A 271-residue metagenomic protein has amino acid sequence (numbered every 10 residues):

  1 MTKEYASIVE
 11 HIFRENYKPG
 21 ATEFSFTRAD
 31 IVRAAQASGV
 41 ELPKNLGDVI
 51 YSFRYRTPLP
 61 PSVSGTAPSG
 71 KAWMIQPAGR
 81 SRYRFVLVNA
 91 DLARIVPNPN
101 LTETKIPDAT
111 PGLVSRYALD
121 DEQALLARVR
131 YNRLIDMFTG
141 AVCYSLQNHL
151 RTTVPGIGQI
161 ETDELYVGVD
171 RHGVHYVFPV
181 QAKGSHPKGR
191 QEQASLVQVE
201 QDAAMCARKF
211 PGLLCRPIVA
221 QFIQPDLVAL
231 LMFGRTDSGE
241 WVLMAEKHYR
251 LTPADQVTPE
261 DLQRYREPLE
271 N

Functional and structural regions predicted by a protein language model:
M1-A29, A34-V40: Positively charged, polyanion-binding regions of nucleic-acid-associated proteins
T2-A6, Y51-P99: Charged low-complexity interaction tracts in eukaryotic proteins
T22, Q36-G65: Short, positively charged loop/turn segments that connect secondary-structure elements
I106-T152: Acidic-basic catalytic patches of nuclease active cores, encompassing PD-(D/E)XK and other metal-cofactor nuclease
V129, E164-Y166, H175-H186, D202: Conserved catalytic cores of phosphodiester-cleaving nucleases, focusing on short active-site segments
T139-H172: Active-site metal-binding core of divalent-cation-utilizing nuclease and nuclease-like domains
G156-I157, V174-Y176, H186-V199: Active-site-adjacent loop/helix micro-motif of nuclease/hydrolase catalytic cores
E192-Q193, C206-T236: Nucleic-acid nuclease catalytic cores
